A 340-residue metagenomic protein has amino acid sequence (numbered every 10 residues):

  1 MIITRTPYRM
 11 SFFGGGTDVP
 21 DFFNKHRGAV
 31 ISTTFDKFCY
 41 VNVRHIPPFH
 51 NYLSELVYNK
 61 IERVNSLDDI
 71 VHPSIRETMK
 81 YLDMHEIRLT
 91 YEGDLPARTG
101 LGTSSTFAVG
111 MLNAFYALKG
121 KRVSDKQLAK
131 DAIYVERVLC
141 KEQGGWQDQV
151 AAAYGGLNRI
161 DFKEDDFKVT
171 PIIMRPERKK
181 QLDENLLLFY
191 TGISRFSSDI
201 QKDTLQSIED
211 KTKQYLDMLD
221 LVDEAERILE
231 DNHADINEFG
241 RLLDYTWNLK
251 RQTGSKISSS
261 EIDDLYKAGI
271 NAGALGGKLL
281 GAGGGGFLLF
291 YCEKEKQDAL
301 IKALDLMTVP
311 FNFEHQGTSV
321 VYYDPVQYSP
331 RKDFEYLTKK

Functional and structural regions predicted by a protein language model:
M1-F13, D18-N24, V30-S32, D36-D83 (+5 more regions): C-terminal nucleotide
L89-A97: N-terminal pre-triad scaffold of radical SAM enzymes
T99, K278: Short aromatic-hydrophobic micro-motifs that form the base-stacking/packing surface for donor nucleotide recognition
L101-K121, D125, G156: DPxDG-like acidic metal-binding loop motif
G285: Glycine-rich active-site/cofactor-binding loop and its immediate structural neighborhood
